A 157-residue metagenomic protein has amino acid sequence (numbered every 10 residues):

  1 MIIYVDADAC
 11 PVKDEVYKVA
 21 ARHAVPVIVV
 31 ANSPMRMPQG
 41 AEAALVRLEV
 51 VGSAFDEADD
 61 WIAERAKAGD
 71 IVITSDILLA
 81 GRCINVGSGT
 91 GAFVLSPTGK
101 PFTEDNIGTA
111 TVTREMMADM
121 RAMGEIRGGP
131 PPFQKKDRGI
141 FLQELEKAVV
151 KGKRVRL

Functional and structural regions predicted by a protein language model:
M1-L157: Nuclease catalytic cores that cleave nucleic-acid phosphodiester bonds, predominantly acidic two-metal-ion
